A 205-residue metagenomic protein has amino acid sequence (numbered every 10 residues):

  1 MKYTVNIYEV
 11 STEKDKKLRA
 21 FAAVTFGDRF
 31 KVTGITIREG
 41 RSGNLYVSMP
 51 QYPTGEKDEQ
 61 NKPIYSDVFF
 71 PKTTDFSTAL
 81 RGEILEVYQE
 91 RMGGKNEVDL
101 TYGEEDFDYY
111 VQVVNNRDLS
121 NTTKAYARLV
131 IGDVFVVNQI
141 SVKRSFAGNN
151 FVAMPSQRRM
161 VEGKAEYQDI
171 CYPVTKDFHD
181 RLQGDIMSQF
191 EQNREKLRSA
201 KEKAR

Functional and structural regions predicted by a protein language model:
M1-R205: Single-stranded nucleic acid-binding surfaces, predominantly the OB-fold ssDNA-binding core
